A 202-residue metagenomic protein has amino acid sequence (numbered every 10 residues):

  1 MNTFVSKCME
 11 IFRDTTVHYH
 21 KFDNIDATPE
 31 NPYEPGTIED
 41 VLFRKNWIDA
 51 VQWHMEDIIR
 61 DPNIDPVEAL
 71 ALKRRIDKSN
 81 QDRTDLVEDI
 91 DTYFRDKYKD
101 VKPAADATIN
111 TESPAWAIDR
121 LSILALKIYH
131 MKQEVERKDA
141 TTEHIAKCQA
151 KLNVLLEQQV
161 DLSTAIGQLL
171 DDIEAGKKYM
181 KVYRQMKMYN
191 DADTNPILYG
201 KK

Functional and structural regions predicted by a protein language model:
M1-K202: Anionic, Ser/Thr-rich low-complexity intrinsically disordered regions
